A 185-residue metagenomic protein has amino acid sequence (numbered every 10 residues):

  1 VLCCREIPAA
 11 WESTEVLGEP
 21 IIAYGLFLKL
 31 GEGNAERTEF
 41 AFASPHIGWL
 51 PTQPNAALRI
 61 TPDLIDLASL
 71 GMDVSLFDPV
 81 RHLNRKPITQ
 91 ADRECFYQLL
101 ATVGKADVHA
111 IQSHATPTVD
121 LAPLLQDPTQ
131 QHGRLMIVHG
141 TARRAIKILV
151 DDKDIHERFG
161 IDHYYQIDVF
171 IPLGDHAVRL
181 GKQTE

Functional and structural regions predicted by a protein language model:
V1-E185: OB-fold and OB-like single-stranded nucleic-acid-recognition modules and their adjacent interaction interfaces
